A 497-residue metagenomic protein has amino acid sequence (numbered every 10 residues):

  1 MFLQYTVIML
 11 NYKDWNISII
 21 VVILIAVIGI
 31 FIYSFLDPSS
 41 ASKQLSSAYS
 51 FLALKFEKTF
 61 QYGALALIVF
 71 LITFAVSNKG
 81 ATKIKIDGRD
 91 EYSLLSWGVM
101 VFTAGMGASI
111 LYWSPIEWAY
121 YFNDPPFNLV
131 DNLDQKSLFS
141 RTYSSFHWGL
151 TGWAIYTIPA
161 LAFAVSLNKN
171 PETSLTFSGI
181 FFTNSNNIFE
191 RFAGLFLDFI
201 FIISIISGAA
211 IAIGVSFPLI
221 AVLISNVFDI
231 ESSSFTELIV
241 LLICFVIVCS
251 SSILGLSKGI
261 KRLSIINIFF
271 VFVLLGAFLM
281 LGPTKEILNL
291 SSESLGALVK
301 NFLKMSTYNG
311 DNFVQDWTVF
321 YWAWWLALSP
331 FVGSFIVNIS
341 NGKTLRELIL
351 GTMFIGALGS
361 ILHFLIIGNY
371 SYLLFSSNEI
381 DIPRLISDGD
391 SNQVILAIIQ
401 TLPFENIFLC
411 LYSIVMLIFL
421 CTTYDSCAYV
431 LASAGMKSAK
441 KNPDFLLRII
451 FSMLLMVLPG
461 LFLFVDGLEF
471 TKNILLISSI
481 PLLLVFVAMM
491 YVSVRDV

Functional and structural regions predicted by a protein language model:
T6-S18, A53-E57, I86-A104, S140-L150 (+5 more regions): Transmembrane-helix boundary/entry motifs in multi-pass membrane transporters
V7-L133, G276, M280, V487-V497: N-terminal alpha-helical transmembrane segments of multi-pass membrane transport and channel/translocase proteins
I8-K13, A41-L52, L71-E91, S140-H147 (+6 more regions): Membrane-water interface regions at transmembrane-helix termini and the short interhelical loops of multi-pass membrane
L10, K43-Y49, S77-L94, A119-Y143 (+3 more regions): Flexible loop linkers connecting adjacent transmembrane helices in multi-pass alpha-helical membrane transporters
Y12-D14, S18-F35, I68-F70, M106-I110 (+9 more regions): Helix-loop-helix module between adjacent transmembrane segments
A26, T59-V76, V271-G282, G359-N369 (+3 more regions): Hydrophobic alpha-helical segments of multi-pass membrane transport proteins
L71-F74, I84-L175, L350-M353, G359-Y372: Membrane-interface helix-loop-helix modules in multi-pass membrane proteins
F189-K343, L350, I355-L409: Membrane-embedded translocation segments of transport machinery
